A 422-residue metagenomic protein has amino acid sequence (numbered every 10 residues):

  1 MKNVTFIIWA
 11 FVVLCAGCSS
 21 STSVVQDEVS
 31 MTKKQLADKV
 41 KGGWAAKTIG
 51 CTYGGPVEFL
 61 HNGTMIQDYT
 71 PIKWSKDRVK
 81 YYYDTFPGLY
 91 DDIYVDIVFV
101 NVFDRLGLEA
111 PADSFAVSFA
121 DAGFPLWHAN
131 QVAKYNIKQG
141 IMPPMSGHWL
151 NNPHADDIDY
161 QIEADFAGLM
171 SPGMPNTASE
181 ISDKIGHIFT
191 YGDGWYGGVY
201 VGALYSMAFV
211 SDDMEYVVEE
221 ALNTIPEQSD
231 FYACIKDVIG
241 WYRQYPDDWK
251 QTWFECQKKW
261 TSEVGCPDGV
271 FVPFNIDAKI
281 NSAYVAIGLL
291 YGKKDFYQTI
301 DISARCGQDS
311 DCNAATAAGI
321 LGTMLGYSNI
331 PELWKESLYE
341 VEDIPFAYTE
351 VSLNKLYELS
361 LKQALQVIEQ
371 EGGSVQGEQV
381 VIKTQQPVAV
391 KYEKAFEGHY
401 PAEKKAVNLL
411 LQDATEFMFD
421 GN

Functional and structural regions predicted by a protein language model:
K2-W9: Sec-dependent signal peptide recognition, specifically the positively charged N-region followed immediately by
L14-G17: C-terminal motif of bacterial Sec signal peptides marking the signal peptidase cleavage site
M31, I137, S146-A155, F166-M174 (+2 more regions): Accessory "access/gating" subregions that flank catalytic or transport cores
M31-G54: Mature N-terminal segment immediately following signal peptide/propeptide cleavage in secreted/periplasmic
A37, A45, G88-Y90, V95 (+2 more regions): Active-site cavity-forming subdomains of large catalytic enzyme subunits
I49, Y53, L60, T64-K73 (+4 more regions): Catalytic phosphate/nucleotide-handling subdomain of diverse soluble enzymes
P56-P87, I93-D96, D113-W127: Active-site-surrounding "flap" and adjacent substrate/cofactor-binding loops of secreted or lumenal enzymes, prototyped
Y232, I239-F271, Y327-G421: Acidic, carboxylate-rich catalytic segments that either coordinate divalent cations
